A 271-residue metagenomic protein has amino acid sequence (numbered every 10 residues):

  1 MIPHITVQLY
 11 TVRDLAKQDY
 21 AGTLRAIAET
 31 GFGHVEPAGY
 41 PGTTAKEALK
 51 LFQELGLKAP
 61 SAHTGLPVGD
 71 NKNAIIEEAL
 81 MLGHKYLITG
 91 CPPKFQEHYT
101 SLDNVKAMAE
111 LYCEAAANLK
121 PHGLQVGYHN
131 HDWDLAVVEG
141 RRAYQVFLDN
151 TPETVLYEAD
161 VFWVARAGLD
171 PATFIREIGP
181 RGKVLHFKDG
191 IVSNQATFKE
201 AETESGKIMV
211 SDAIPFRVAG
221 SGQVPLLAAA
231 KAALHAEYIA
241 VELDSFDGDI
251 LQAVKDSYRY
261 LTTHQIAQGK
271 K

Functional and structural regions predicted by a protein language model:
M1-Y86, R259-K271: N-terminal pre-domain/capping segments
P3-L9, V35-P37, A59-T64, L87-T89 (+4 more regions): Hydrophobic faces of well-ordered beta-strands that scaffold small-molecule active sites in alpha/beta enzyme cores
R13-Q18, E36-E47, T64-K72, F95-Y99 (+5 more regions): Acidic-and-aromatic substrate-binding clefts and catalytic sites of carbohydrate-active enzymes
R25, H34, G69-Y157, E177 (+1 more regions): Active-site acidic/histidine proton-transfer and metal-coordination neighborhood in alpha/beta enzyme cores
A48-G65, Y112-A115, L119, Q145-P152 (+1 more regions): Alpha-helix-loop-beta-strand connector modules within alpha/beta enzyme cores
P121-Q223: Acidic/histidine-rich catalytic cores of soluble enzymes
G220-L234: A short, acidic, amphipathic alpha-helical segment used as a generic capping/interface helix at domain edges
I239-A267: C-terminal/domain-terminus segments
